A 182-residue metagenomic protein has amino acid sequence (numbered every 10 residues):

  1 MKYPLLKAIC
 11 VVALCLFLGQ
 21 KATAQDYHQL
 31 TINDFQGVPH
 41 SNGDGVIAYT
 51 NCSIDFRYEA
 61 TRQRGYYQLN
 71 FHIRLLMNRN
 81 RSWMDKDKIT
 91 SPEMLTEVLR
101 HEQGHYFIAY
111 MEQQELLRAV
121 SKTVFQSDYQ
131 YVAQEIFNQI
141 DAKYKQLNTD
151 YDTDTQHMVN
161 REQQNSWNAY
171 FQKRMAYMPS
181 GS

Functional and structural regions predicted by a protein language model:
M1-H28: Bacterial Sec-dependent N-terminal signal peptides
L6-A8, K86-I89: Short hydrophobic/aromatic segments of transmembrane alpha-helices and their interfaces
Q25-I73, M77-K86, F125-S182: Metalloprotease/metallohydrolase-associated module, dominated by Zn2+-dependent proteases
D87, E93-M94, V98: Catalytic toxin/effector domains delivered as secreted proteins or via bacterial secretion systems
E97-A109: Active-site recognition of the HExxH zinc-binding catalytic motif
Y106, A119, L147: Short alpha-helical functional segments enriched in proximate histidine and acidic residues
